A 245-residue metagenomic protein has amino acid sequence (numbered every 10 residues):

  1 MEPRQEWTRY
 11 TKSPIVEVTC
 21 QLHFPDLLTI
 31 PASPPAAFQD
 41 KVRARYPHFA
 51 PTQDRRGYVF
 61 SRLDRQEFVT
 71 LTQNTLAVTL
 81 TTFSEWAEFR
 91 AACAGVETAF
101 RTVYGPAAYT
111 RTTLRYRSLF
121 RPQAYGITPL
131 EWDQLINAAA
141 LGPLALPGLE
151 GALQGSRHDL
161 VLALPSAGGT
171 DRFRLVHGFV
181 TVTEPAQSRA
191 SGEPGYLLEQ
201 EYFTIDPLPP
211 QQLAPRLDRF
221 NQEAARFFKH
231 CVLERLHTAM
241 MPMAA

Functional and structural regions predicted by a protein language model:
M1, V59, R111-R189: Aromatic/basic-lined ligand-recognition segments that form π-stacking hydrophobic pockets flanked by Lys/Arg to engage
M1-Q73, A77-T79, D206, Q212-P215 (+1 more regions): N-terminal low-complexity, intrinsically disordered segments
L22-D26, T82, S118-F120, L164-S166 (+1 more regions): Beta-strand elements of well-folded, non-transmembrane domains
K41, R45, A92-V103, F220-E223 (+1 more regions): Conserved short hydrophobic interaction patches
A50-V59, T102-F120, G148-R157, R226-A245: Short glycine-rich, low-complexity/disordered patches
R65-L76, V182-Y202: Amphipathic N-proximal alpha-helical interface segments
V69-R121: Aromatic- and glycine-enriched beta-alpha-beta binding-site module
L197-A245: C-terminal structured interaction module
